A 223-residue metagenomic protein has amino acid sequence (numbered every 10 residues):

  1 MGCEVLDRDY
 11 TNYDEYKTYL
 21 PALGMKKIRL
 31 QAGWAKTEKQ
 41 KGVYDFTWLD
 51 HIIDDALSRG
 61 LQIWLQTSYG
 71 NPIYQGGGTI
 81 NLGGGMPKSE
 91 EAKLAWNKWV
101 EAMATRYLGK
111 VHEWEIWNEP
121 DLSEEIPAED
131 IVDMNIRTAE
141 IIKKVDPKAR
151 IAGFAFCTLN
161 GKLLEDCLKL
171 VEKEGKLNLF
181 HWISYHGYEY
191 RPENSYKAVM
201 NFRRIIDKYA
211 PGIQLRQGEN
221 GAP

Functional and structural regions predicted by a protein language model:
M1-C3, I73-G77, A222: N-terminal small/glycine-rich loop or linker at the start of catalytic domains across soluble metabolic enzymes
M1-G2, A152-F154, S184-Y185: Short catalytic-loop micro-motif centered on adjacent basic/acidic residues
M1-K27, Q31: Boundary/entry segment of secreted carbohydrate-active catalytic domains
D7, L122, E189, A222: Short, glycine/acidic-enriched loop or turn micro-motifs at the edges of active sites
Y13-D14, A128, L164-E165, S195-V199: Conserved strand-to-helix beginnings and helix N-cap segments that scaffold or border functional pockets
L20-H181, Y190: Substrate-binding cleft and catalytic face of glycoside hydrolase catalytic domains, especially the flexible beta-alpha
Y185-Y188, I205-P223: Active-site clefts of carbohydrate-active enzymes
